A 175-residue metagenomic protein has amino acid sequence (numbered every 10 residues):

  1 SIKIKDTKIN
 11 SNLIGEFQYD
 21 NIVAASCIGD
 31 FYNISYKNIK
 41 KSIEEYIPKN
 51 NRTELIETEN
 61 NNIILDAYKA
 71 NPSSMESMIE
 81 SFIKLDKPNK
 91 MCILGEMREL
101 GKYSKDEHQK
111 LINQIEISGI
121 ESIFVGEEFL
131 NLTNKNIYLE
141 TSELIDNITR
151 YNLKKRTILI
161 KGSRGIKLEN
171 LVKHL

Functional and structural regions predicted by a protein language model:
S1-I4: Short polybasic amphipathic segments
T7, N12-Y19, V23-L175: ATP-dependent carboxylate-amine ligase
